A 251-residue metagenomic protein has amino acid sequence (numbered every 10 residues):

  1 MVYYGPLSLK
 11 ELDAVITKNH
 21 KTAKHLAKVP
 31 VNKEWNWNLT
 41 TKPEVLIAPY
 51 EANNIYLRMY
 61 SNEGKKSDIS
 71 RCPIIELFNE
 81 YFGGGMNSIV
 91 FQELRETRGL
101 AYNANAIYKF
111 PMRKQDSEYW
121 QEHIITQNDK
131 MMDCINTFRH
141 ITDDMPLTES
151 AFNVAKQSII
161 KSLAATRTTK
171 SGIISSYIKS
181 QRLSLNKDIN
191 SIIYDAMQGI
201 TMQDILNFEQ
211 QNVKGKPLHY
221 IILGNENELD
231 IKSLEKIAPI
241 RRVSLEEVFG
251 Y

Functional and structural regions predicted by a protein language model:
M1-Y4, N54-K65, F91-D144, E149-M202 (+2 more regions): M16 family metallopeptidases and their MPP-like homologs
V2-K65, I222-Y251: An aromatic/glycine/proline-enriched structural segment found at the starts of mature extracellular/organellar domains
L12, V90, C134, F208 (+1 more regions): Hydrophobic side chains in well-ordered alpha-helices
N19-H20, I75-G85, T137-D144: Bilobed periplasmic-binding protein/Venus flytrap-like ligand-binding cleft at the lobe interface of extracytoplasmic
V31-N32, L206-E209: Short beta-alpha junctions and helix-cap segments that line functional grooves
M59, I69-G83, I89-Q92: Active/ligand-binding-proximal structured segments within catalytic/core domains that scaffold catalytic residues
